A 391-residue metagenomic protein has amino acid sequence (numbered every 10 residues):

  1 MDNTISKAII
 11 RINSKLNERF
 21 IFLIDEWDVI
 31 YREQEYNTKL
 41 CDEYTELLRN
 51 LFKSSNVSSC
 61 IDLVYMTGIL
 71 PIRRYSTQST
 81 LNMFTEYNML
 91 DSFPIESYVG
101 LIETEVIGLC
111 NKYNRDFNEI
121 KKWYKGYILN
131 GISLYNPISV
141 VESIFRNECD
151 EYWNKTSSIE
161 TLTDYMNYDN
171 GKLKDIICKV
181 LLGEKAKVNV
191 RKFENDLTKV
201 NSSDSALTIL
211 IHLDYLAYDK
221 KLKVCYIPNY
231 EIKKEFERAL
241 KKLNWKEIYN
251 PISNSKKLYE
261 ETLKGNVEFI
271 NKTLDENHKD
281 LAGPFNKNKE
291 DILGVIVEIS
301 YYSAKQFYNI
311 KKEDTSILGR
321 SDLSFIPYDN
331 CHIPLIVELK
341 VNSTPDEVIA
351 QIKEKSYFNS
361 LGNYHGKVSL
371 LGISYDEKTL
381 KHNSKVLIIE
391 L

Functional and structural regions predicted by a protein language model:
M1-K289, A304-F307: Phosphate-binding site recognition
R11-L16, S300, K305-N330: Active-site metal-binding core of divalent-cation-utilizing nuclease and nuclease-like domains
I30-R32, R73-S79, P345-V348, K378-K385: Switch/connector loops and helix/strand junctions flanking conserved nucleotide-binding motifs in nucleotide-processing
C41-L47, V341-F358: Mg2+/Mn2+-dependent nuclease catalytic core
N50-S58, T208-L216, E298-S303, Q351-L371: Metal-dependent nuclease catalytic cores in nucleic-acid-processing enzymes, especially RNase H-like/related
V297, S321-F325, I333-V341, K355: Conserved catalytic cores of phosphodiester-cleaving nucleases, focusing on short active-site segments
S360, G366-L391: Domain-level recognition of nuclease-like catalytic cores that cleave nucleotide substrates
